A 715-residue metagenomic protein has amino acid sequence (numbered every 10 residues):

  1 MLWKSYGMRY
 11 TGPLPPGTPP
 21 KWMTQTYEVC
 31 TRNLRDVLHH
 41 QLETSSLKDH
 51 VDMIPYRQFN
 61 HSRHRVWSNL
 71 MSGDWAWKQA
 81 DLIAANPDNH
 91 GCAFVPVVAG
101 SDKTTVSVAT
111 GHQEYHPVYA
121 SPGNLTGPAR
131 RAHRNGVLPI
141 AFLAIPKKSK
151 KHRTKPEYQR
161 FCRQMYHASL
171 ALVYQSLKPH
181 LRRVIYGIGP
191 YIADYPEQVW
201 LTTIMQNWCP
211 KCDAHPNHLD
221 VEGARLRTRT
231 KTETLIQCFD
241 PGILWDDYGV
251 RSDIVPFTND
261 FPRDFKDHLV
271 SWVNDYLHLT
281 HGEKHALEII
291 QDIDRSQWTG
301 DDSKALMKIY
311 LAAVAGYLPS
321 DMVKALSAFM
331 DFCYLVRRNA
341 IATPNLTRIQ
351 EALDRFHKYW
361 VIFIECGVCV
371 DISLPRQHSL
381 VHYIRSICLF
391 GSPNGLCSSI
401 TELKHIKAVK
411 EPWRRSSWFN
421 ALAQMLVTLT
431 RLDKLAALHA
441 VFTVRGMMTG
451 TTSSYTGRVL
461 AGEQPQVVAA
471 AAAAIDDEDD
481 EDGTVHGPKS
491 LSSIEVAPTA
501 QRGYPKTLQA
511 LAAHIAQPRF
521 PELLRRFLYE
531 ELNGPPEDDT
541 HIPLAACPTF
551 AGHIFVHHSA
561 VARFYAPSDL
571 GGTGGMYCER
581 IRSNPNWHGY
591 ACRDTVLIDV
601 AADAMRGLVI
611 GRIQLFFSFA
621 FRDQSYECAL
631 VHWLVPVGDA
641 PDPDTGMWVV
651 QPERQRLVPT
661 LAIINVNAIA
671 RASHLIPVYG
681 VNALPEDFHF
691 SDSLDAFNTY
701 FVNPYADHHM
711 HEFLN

Functional and structural regions predicted by a protein language model:
M1-P87, D275-N715: Terminal interaction-prone segments of large eukaryotic proteins
C30, R35-T104, G136, S149-L170 (+1 more regions): Charged (Asp/Glu and Lys/Arg) segments that form or flank catalytic channels of large polymer- and nucleotide-handling
P96-D102, V106, T110, C397-S399 (+1 more regions): Extended catalytic/binding region for NAD+/ADP-ribose chemistry, centered on the ART fold
S101-K103, P122, L403, W633: Residues immediately flanking
K103-I145: Acidic, metal-ligating active-site segments
S107-T110, V118, P128-R131, N217-V221 (+3 more regions): Short helix/loop capping segments that flank catalytic or ligand/cofactor-binding pockets
T110-E114, R131-N135, K155-P156, V221-R225 (+4 more regions): Short coil/turn segments at secondary-structure boundaries
Q113-A129, R225-L226, E411-L432: Compositionally biased, low-complexity linear motifs
